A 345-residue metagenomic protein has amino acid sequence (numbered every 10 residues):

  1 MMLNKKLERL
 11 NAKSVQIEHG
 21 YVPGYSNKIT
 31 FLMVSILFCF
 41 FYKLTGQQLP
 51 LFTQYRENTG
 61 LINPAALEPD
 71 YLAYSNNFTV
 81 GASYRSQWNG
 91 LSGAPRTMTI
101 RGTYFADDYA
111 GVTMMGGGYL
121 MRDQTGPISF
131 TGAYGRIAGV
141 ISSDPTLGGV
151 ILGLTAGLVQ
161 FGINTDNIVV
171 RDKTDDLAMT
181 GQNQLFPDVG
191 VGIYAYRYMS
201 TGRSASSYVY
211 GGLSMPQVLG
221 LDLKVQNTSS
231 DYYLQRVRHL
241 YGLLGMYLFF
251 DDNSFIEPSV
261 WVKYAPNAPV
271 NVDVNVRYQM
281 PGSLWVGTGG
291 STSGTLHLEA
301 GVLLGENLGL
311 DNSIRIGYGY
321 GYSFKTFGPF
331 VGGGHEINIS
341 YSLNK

Functional and structural regions predicted by a protein language model:
M1-L51, V276, Y341-K345: Bacterial Sec-dependent N-terminal signal peptides
Q47-K345: Subset of outer-membrane beta-barrel
